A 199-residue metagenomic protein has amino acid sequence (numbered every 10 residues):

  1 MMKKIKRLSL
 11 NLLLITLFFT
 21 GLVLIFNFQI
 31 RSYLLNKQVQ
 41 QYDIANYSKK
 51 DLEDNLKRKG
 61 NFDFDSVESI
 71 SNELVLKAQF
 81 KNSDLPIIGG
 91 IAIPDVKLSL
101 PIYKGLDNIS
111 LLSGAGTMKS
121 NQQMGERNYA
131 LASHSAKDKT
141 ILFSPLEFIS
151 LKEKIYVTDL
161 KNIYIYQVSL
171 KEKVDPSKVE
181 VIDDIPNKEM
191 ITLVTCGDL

Functional and structural regions predicted by a protein language model:
M1-K6: N-terminal Lys/Arg-rich, disordered targeting/topogenic segments
R7-L199: Solvent-exposed, non-transmembrane regions of membrane-associated and secreted proteins
